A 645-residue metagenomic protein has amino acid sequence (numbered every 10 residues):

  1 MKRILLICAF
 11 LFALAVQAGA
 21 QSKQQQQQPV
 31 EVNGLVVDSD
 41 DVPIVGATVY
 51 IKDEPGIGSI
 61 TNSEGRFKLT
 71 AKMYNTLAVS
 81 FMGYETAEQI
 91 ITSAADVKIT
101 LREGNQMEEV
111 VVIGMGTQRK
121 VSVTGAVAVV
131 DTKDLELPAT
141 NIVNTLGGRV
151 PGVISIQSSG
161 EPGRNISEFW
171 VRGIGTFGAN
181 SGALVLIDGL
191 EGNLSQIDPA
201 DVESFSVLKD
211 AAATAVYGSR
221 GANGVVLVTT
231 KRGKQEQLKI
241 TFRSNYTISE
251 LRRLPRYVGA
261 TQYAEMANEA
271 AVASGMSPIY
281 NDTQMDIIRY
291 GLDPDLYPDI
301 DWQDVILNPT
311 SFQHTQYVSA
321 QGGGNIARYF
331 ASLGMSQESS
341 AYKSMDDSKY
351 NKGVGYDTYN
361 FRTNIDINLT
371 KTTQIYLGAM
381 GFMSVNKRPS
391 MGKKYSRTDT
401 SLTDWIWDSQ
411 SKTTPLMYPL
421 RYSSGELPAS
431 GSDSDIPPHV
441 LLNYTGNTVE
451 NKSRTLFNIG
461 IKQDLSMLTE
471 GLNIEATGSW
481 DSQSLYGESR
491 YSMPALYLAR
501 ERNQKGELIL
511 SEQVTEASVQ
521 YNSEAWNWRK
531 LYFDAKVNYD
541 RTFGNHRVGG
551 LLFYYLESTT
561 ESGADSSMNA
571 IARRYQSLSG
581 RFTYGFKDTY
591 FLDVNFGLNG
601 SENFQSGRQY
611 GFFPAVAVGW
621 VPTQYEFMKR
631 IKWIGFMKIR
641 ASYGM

Functional and structural regions predicted by a protein language model:
K2-F361, I375: Short, small/polar-rich motifs associated with maturation and membrane association, primarily at protein termini
G160, P298-Q321, P415-S424, S492-D593 (+2 more regions): Outer-membrane beta-barrel transmembrane domain signature of Gram-negative proteins, especially the mid-to-C-terminal
T230, F242, V318-G324, T363-I367 (+4 more regions): Residues on the lipid-exposed face of transmembrane beta-strands in outer-membrane beta-barrel proteins
G233-L238, N325-I326, A341, T372 (+5 more regions): Short loop/turn motifs that connect adjacent beta-strands in outer-membrane beta-barrel proteins
F242-I248, L333-M335, L377-M383, A476-S482 (+4 more regions): Transmembrane beta-barrel strands of outer-membrane/channel proteins
L251-P255, E338-S344, Q374, N386-S390 (+6 more regions): Outer-membrane beta-barrel proteins
L251-R253, D295-G334, E338-Y342, K352-I436 (+6 more regions): Flexible loop and strand-edge segments within Gram-negative outer membrane beta-barrel domains
Y257-Y263, D347-K352, G392-I406, S489-R500 (+3 more regions): Flexible, surface-exposed loop regions and adjacent strand-edge segments of Gram-negative outer-membrane beta-barrel
